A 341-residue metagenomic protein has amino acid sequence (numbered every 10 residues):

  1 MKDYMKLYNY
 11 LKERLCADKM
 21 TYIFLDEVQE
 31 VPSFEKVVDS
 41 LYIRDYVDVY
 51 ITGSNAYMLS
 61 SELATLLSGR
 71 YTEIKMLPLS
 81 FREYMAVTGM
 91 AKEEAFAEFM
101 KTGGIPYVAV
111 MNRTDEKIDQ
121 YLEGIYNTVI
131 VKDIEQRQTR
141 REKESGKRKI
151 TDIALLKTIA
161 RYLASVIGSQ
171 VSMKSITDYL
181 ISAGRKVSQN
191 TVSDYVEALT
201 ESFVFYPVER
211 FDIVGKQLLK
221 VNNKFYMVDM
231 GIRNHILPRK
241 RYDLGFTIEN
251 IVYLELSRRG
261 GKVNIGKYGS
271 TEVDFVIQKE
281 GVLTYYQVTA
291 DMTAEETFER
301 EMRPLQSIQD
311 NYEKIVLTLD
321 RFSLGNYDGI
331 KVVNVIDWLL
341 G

Functional and structural regions predicted by a protein language model:
M1-T21: Short glycine-rich substrate-engagement loop in P-loop NTPases that contacts/grips substrate
C16-F34: Conserved P-loop NTPase "ATPase switch" module shared by AAA+ and STAND
F24, D48-S54, K75: Structural recognition of the conserved hydrophobic beta-strand(s) that form the central parallel beta-sheet of P-loop
E35-I51, T65: Conserved catalytic/switch belt of AAA+ P-loop NTPases
D39-S40, Y57-E73, V87-G89: Short regulatory helix/loop adjacent to the ATP-binding pocket of P-loop NTPases
R82-L254, K262-V263, K267: Interdomain hinge/linker elements that couple catalytic modules in large macromolecular machines
V252, L256, V273-M292, K314: Conserved catalytic cores of phosphodiester-cleaving nucleases, focusing on short active-site segments
R321-G341: Domain-level recognition of nuclease-like catalytic cores that cleave nucleotide substrates
